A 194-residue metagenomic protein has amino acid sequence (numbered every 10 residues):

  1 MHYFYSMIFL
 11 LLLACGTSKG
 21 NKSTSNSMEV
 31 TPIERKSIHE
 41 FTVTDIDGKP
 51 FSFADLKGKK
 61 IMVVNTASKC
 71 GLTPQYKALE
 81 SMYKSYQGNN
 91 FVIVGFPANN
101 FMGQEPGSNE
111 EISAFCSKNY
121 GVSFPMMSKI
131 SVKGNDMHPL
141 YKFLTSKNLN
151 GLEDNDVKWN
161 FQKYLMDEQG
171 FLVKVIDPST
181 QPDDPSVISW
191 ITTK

Functional and structural regions predicted by a protein language model:
M1-I8: Sec-dependent signal peptide recognition, specifically the positively charged N-region followed immediately by
L13-A14: C-terminal motif of bacterial Sec signal peptides marking the signal peptidase cleavage site
K22-A54, P74, H138-P139: N-terminal "domain-start" segment that seeds a small globular fold
K59-K60, K69, T73-P97, S117-Y120: Conserved helix-turn-beta segment immediately C-terminal to the redox Cys motif in thioredoxin-like folds
N90-G107, S123-G134: Thiol-based oxidoreductase modules, predominantly thioredoxin-like and allied folds used for disulfide exchange
E110-W159: Short, internal strand/loop/helix patches that form the active-site neighborhood or redox-interaction surface
P139-K142, S146-K194: Thiol-/selenol-based redox modules, centered on thioredoxin-like and closely related oxidoreductase domains
